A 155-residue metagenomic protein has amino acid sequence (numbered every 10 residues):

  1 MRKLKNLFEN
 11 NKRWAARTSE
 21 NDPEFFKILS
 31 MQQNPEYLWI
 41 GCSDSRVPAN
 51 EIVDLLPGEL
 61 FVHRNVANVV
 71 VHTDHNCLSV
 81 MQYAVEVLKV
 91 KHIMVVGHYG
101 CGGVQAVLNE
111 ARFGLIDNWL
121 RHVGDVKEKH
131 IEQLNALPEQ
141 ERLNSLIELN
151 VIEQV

Functional and structural regions predicted by a protein language model:
M1-P35, A67-K91, G102-V155: Divalent-metal-activated hydrolytic enzyme cores
T18-E59: N-terminal short beta-loop-beta anion/metal-coordinating cradle
I40-C42, R64, M94-H98: Short beta-strand segments
R46, N50-V80: Active-site cofactor/substrate anionic-group-binding motifs, chiefly glycine- and Lys/Arg-rich phosphate-binding loops
A49-F61, M94-V96, H122-I131: Short, surface-exposed, charge-dense and proline/glycine-enriched linear segments
